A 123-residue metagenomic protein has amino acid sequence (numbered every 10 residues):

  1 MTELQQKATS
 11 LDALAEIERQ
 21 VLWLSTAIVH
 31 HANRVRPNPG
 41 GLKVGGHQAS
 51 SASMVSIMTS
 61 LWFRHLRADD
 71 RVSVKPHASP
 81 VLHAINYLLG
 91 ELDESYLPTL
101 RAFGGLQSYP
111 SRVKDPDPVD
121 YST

Functional and structural regions predicted by a protein language model:
M1-S10: Short, contiguous pre-domain boundary segments
T9, A13-V21, S25-P39, S50-T123: Cofactor-binding active-site loop characterized by glycine-rich and histidine/acidic residues
G40-G45: Short, surface-exposed loop/turn segments at secondary-structure junctions
